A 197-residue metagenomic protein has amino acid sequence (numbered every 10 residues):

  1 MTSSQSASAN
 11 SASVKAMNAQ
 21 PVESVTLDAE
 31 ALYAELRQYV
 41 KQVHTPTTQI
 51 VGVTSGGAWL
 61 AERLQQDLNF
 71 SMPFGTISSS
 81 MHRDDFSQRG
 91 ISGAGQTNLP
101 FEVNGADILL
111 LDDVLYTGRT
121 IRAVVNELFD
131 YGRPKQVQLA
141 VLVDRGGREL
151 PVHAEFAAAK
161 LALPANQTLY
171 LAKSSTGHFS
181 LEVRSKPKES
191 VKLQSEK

Functional and structural regions predicted by a protein language model:
M1-K197: PRPP-associated nucleotide enzymes
